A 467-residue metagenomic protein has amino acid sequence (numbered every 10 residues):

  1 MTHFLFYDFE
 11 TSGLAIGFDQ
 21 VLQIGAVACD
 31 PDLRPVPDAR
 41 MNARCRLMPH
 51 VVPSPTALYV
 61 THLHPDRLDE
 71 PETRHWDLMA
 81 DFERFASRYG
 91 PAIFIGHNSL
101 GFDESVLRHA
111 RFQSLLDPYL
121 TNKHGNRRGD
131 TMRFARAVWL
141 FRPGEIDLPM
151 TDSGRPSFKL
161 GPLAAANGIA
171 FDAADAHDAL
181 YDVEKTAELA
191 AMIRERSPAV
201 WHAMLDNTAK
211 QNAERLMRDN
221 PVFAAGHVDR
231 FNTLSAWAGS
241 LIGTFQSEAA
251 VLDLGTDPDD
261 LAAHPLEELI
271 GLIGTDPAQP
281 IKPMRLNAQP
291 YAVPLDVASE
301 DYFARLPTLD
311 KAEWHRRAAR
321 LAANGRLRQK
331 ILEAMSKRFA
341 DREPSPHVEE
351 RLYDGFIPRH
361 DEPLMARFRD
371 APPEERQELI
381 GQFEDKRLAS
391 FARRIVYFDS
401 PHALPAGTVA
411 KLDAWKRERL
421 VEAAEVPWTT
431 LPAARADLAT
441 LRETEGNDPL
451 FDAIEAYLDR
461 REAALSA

Functional and structural regions predicted by a protein language model:
M1-L5, G17-Q20, D69-P71, G101-R108 (+2 more regions): Short linear motifs at secondary-structure transitions and domain/linker junctions
M1-R74, R84, T244-P280: Conserved RNase H-like, two-metal-ion catalytic cores of nucleic-acid enzymes
T2, F18-I24, A28-L63, R84-P198 (+3 more regions): Metal-dependent phosphoesterase core characteristic of DEDDh/y 3'-5' exonuclease domains
Q23, Y59-L63, R67, H109-L120 (+11 more regions): A broad "ordered helical/assembly scaffold" signature
E72, W76, G101, L180-V183 (+1 more regions): Generic detection of long, well-ordered alpha-helical segments
D77-D81: Well-ordered alpha-helical segments embedded in enzymatic catalytic cores
M192-A318, A322, R417-A467: Acidic two-metal-ion nuclease catalytic site recognized across multiple nuclease folds, prominently DnaQ/RNase D-T
L295-Y302, D310-N447: Long, charged, low-complexity terminal extensions
